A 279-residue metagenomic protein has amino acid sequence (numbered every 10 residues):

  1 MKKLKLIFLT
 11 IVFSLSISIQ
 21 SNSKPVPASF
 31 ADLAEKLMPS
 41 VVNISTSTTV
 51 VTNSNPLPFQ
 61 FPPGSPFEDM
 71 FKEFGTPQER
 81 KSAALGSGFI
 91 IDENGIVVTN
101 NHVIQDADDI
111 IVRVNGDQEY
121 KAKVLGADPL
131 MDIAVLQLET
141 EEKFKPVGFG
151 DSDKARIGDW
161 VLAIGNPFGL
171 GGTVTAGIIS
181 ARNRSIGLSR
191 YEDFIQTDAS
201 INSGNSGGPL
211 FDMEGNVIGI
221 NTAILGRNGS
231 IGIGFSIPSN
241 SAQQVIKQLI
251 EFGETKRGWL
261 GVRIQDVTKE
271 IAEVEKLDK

Functional and structural regions predicted by a protein language model:
M1-F8: Bacterial N-terminal signal peptides that target proteins for export
F8-S16: Bacterial N-terminal signal peptides
N22-K279: Serine-dependent protease modules
